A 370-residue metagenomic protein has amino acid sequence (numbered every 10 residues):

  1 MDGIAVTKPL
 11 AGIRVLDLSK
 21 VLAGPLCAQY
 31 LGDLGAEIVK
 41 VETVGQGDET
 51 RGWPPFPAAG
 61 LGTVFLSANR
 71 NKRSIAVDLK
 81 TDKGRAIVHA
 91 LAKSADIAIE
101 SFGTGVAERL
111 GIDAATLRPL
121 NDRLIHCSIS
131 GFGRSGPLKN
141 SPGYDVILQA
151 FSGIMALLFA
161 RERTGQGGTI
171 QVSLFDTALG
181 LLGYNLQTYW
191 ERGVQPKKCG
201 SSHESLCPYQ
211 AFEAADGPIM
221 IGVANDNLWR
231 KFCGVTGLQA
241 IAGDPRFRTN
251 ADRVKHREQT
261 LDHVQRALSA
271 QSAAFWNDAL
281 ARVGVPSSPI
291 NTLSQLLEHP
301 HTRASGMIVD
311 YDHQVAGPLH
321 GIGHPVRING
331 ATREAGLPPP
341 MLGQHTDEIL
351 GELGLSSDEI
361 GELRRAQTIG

Functional and structural regions predicted by a protein language model:
M1-G153, L157-L158, E162-R163, H263 (+2 more regions): N-terminal helix-loop segment corresponding to the beta1-alpha1 unit of nucleotide/adenylate-binding folds
M1-R14, K197, C207, E213 (+1 more regions): Terminal low-complexity tails and localization/encapsulation signals of metabolic enzymes
I38-V41, A281-Q295, S356-G361: Short, well-structured beta-strand/strand-turn elements
G45, F132-G133, V146, L174-L179 (+3 more regions): Glycine-rich beta-alpha junction loops
R134, E162-A178, K197-E204, P245-R248: Conserved Rossmann-fold dehydrogenase catalytic segment
S152-E191: Conserved anion/nucleotide-ligand pocket segment
G167-F175, A279, G361-R365: Beta-strand segments within the central parallel beta-sheet cores of soluble alpha/beta enzyme folds
C207-V283, S287: Aromatic-enriched alpha-helical interface/lid elements that frame and gate functional surfaces
